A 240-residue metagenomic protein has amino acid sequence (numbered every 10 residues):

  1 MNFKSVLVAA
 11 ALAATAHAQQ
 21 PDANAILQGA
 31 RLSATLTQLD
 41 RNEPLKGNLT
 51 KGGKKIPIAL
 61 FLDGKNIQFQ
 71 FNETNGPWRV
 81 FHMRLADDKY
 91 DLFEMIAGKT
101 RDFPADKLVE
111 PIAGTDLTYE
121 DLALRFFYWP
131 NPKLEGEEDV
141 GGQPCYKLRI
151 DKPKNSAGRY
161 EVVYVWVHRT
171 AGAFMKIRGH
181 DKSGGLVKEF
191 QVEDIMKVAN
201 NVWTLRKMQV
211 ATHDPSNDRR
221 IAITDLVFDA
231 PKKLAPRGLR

Functional and structural regions predicted by a protein language model:
F3-A14: Sec-dependent N-terminal signal peptides
Q19-R31, T37-R41, A86-E161, R237-R240: Flexible, processing/modification-adjacent segments and terminal tails in exported/periplasmic/extracellular proteins
L36-N42, A199-W203: Edge/loop elements at the starts and ends of beta-strands within beta-rich repeat scaffolds
E43-R79: N-terminal, post-signal-peptide region of Sec/Tat-exported proteins
G47, I67-F71, K89-M95, D102 (+3 more regions): Short hydrophobic/aromatic-rich beta-strand segments that constitute the beta-sheet cores of beta-sandwich/beta-barrel
P57-D63, F81-L85, N131-E137, E193-M196: Short, exposed beta-strand/loop patches in secreted or surface proteins that constitute
N75-Y90: Hydrophobic/aromatic-rich structural module bridging two neighboring secondary-structure elements via a short loop
Q143-L239: Gly/Pro-enriched, hydrophobic low-complexity segments that function as extracytoplasmic propeptides/linkers
